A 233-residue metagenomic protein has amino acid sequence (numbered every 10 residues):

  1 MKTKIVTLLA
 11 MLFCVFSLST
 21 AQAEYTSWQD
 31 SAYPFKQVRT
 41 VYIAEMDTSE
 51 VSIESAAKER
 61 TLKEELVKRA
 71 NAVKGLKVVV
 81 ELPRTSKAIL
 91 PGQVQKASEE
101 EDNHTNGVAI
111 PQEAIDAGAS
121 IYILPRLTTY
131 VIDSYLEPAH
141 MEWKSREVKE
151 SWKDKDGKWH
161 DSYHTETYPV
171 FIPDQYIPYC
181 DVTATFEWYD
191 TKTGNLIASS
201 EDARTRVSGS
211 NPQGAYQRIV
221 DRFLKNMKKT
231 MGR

Functional and structural regions predicted by a protein language model:
M1, T26, G107-A109: Short alpha-helical segments and helix-capping/turn motifs at coil-helix boundaries
M1-L9: Bacterial N-terminal signal peptides that target proteins for export
L8-S17: Bacterial N-terminal signal peptides
L9-A10, D47-T48, I89-V94, Y135 (+1 more regions): A generic short-segment signal for beta-strand/edge and adjacent turn/coil regions
Q22-R39, D116, V131-R233: C-terminal/domain-edge helix-coil "capping" segments
Q37-V131, T191, N195, S199-S200 (+1 more regions): N-terminal segment of the mature soluble domain
